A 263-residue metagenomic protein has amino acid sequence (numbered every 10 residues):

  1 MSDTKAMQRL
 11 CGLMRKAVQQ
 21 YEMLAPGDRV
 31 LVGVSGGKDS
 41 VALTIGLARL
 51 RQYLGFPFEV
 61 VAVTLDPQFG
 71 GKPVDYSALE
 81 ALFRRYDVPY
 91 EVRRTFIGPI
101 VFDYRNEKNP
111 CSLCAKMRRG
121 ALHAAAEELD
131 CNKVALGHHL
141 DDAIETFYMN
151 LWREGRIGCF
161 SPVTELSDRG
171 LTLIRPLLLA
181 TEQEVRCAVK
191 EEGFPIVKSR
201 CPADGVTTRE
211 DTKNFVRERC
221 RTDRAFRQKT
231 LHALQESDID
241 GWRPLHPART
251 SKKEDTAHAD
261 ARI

Functional and structural regions predicted by a protein language model:
S2-E145, R153, Q183-E191, T256 (+1 more regions): ATP-dependent adenylation/nucleotidyltransferase module used to activate substrates
R9, M117, A180, T207 (+1 more regions): Conserved active-site and cofactor/substrate-binding residues in soluble primary-metabolism enzymes
M14, F147-Y148, T230, L234: Short alpha-helical scaffolding segments that buttress acidic/His motifs in well-ordered protein cores
E22, P26, R156, F160 (+3 more regions): Residue-level signal for secondary-structure boundary elements
V60, K133-V134, D141-R221: Catalytic subdomain that performs nucleotidyl-dependent activation
P67-F69, I97-P99, T164-S167, A180 (+2 more regions): Residue-level detector of flexible, active-site-proximal loop/helix-junction positions within diverse enzyme catalytic
A115-A126, V163-R169, V216, C220-E236: Short, basic, helix/turn surface patches
F194-I263: The feature marks non-catalytic terminal segments
